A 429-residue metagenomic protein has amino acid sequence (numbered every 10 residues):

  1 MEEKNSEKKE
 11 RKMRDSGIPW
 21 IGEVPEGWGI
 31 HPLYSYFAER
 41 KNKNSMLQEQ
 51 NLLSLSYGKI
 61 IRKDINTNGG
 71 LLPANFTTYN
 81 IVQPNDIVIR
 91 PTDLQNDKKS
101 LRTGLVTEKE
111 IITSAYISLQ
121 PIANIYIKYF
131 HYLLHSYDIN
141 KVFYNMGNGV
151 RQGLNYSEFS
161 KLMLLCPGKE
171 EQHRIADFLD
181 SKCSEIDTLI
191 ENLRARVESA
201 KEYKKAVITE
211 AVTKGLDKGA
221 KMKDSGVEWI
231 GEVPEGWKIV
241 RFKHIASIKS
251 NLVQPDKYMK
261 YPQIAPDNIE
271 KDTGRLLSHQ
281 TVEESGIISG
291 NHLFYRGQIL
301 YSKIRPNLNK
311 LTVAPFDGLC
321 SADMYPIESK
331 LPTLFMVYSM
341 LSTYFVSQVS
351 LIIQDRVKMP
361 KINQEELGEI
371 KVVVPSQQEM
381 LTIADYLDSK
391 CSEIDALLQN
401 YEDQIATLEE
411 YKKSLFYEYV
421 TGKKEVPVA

Functional and structural regions predicted by a protein language model:
M1-I21, P167-A220, V373-A429: Amphipathic alpha-helical coiled-coil/heptad-repeat segments
K8-K12, V106, V150-L154, D217-K221 (+2 more regions): Short helix-capping and inter-helix turn/linker motifs at the boundaries of alpha-helical repeat units
K12-N44, K161, K169, H173 (+3 more regions): Non-catalytic DNA-recognition/assembly elements of restriction-modification systems
R14-P19, E110-A115, N148-H173, I304 (+2 more regions): A short glycine-rich beta-alpha junction/loop motif
S16-G17, H31-Q50, S54-I87, K243-Q254 (+2 more regions): Sequence-specific dsDNA recognition surfaces
M46-S54, M146, K221-S225, P255-Q263 (+1 more regions): Short coil/turn segments at secondary-structure boundaries
N80, P84-I139, N155, S289-H292 (+3 more regions): A short beta-sheet element
